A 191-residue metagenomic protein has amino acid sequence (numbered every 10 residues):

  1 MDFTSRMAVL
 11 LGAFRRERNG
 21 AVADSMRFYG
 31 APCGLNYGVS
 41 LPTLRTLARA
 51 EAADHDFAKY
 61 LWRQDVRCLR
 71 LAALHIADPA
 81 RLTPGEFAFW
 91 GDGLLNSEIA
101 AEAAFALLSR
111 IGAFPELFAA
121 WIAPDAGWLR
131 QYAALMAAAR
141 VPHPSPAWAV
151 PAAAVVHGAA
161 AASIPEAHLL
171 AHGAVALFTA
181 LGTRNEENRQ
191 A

Functional and structural regions predicted by a protein language model:
M1-A191: Alpha-helical scaffold domains
